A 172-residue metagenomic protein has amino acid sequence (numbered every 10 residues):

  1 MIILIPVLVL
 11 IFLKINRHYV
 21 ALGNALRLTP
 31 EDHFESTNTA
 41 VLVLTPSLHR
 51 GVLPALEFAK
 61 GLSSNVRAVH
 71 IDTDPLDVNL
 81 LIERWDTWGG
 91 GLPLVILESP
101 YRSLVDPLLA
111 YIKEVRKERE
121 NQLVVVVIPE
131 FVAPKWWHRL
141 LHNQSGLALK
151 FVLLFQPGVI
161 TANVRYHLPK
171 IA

Functional and structural regions predicted by a protein language model:
I3-V7, I15-A172: Cytosolic C-terminal regulatory domains/tails of membrane transporters and channels
